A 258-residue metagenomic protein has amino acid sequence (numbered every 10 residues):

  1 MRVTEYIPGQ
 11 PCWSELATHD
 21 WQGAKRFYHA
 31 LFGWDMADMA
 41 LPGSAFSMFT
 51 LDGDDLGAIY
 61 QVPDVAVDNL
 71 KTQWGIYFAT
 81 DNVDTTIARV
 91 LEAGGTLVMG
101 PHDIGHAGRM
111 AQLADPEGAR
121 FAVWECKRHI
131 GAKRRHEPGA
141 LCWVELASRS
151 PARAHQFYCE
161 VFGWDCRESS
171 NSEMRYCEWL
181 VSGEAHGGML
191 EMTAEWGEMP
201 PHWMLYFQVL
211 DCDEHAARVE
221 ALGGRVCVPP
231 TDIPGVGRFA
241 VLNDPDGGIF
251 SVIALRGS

Functional and structural regions predicted by a protein language model:
M1-I7, L91-C142, R167-E184, E191-A194 (+1 more regions): Vicinal oxygen chelate
M1-Q22, Q73-F78, W124-H155, W203-L205 (+1 more regions): N-terminal beta-strand motif that seeds the catalytic metal site of vicinal oxygen chelate
M1-V3, E15, V62-V65, A194: Short, recurring structural edge motifs at helix starts
Y6-P8, C12-D55, E92, G100-G108 (+2 more regions): Core segments of cupin and vicinal oxygen chelate
A24, N82-R89, C212-R218: Short amphipathic alpha-helices within nucleic acid-binding modules
A30, E160-V161, A185-E191, E195 (+2 more regions): Long compositionally biased, domain-poor regions of proteins
M39-R135: Active-site-adjacent scaffolding segments
